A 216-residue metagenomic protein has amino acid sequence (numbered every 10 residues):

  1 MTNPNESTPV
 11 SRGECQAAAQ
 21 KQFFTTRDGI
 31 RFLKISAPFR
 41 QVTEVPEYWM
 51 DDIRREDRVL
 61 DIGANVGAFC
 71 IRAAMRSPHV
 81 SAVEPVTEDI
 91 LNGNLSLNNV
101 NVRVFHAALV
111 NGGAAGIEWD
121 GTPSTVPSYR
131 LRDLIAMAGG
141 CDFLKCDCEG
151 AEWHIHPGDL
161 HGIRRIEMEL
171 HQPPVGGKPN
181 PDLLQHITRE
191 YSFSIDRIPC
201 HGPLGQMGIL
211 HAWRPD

Functional and structural regions predicted by a protein language model:
M1-D216: Phosphate/nucleotide-binding beta-alpha loop and adjacent structural elements of enzyme active sites
